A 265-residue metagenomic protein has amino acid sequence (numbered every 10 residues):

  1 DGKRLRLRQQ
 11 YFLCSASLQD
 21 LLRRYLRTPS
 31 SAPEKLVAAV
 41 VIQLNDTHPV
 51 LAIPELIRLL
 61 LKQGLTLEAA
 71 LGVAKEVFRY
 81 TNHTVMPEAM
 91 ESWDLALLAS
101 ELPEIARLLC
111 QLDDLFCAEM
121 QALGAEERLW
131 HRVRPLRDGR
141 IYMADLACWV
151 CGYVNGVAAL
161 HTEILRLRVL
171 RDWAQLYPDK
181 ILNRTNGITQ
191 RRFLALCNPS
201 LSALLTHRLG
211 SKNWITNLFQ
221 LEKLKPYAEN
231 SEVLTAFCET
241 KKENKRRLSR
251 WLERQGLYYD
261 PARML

Functional and structural regions predicted by a protein language model:
D1-L265: A conserved ligand/cofactor-binding region detector
